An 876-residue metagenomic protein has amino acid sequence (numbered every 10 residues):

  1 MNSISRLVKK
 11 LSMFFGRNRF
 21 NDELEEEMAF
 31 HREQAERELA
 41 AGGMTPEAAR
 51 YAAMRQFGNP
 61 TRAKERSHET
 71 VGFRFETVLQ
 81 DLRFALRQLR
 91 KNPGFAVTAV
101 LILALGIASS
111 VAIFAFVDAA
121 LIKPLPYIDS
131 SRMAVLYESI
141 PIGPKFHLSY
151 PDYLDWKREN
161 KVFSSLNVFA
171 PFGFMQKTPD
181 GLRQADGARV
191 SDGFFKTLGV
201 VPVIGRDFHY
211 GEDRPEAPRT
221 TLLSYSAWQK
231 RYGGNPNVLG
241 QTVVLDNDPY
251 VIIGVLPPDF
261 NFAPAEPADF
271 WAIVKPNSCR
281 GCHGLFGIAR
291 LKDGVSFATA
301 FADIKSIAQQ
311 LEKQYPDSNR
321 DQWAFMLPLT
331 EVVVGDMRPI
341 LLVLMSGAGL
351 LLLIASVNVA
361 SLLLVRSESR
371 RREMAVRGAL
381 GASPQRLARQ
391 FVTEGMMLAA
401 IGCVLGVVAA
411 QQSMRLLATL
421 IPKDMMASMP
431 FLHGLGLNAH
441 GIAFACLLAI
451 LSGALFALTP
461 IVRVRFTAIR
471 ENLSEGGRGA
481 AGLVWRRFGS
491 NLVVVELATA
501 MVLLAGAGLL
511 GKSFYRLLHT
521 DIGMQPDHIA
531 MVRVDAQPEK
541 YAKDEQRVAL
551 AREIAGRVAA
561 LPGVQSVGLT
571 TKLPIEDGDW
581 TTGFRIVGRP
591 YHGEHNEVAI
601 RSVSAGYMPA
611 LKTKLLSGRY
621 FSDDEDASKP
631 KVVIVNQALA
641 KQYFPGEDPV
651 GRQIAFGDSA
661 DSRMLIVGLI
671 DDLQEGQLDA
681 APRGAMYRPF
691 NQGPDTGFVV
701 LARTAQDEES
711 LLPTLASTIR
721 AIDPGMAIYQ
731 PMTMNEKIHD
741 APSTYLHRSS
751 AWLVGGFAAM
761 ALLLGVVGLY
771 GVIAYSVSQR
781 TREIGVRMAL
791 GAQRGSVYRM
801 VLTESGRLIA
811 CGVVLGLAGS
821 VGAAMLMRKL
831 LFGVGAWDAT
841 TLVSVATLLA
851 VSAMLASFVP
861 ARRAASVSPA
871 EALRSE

Functional and structural regions predicted by a protein language model:
M1-L101, R290, Q309, K313 (+4 more regions): Negatively charged linear elements and acidic catalytic determinants
S5, G173, G187-Y210, P218-L342 (+5 more regions): Mid-to-C-terminal secondary-structure elements that act as membrane-proximal/extracytoplasmic interface segments
S67-V97, L329-V334, L363-R389, T393 (+4 more regions): Alpha-helical transmembrane segments of integral membrane proteins
G94-A120, I354-V357, A399-V404, G489-S513 (+3 more regions): Short, strongly hydrophobic transmembrane alpha-helices
I113-F116, A360, M396-I469, L509-S513 (+1 more regions): Small-residue-rich transmembrane alpha-helices
V117-M133, S139, N261, E266-K275 (+9 more regions): Short juxtamembrane loops and helix-capping segments at transmembrane helix boundaries of multi-pass membrane proteins
I122-G173, G284-I288, D303, L327 (+2 more regions): Membrane-proximal extracellular/periplasmic loop immediately following the first transmembrane helix
A355-A399, G477, V767-I809, V813 (+2 more regions): Interfacial "coupling" helices/loops that link adjacent transmembrane helices in transporter permeases
